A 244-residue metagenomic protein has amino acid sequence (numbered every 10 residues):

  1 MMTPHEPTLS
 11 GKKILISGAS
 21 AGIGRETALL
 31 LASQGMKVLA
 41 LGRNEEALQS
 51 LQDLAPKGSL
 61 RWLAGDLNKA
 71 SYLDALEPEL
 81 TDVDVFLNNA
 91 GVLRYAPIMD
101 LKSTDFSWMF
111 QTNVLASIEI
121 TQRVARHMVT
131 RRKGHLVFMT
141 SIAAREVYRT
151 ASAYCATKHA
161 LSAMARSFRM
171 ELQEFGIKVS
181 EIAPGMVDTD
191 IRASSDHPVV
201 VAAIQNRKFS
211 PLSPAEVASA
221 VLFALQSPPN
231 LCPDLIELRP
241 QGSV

Functional and structural regions predicted by a protein language model:
S20-A21: Conserved glycine-rich cofactor-binding loop
Q34-S50: Conserved glycine-rich Rossmann-like NAD(P)H-binding loop of the short-chain dehydrogenase/reductase
P97-I98, D105-S107: Substrate-binding pocket helix/loop in short-chain dehydrogenase/reductase
T121, T157: Active-site helix of classical SDR
R126, M170-Q173: Alpha-helical segment proximal to the catalytic Tyr-Lys
S141: Residue(s) in the substrate-gating loop at a strand-loop-helix junction that position the organic substrate next
I177, E181-I182, A202-V244: C-terminal helical subdomain
